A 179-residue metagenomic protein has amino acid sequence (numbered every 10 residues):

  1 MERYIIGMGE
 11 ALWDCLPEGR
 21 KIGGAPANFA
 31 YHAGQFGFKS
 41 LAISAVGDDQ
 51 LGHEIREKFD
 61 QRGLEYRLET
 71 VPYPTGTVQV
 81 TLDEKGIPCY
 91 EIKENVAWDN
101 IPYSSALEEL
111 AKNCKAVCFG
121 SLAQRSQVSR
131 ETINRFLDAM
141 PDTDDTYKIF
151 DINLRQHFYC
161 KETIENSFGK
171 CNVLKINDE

Functional and structural regions predicted by a protein language model:
E2-I6, K58-D60, Y66-L68, E84-E179: Ribokinase/PfkB-type carbohydrate-kinase core domain
I5, D14-I87, E94-I101, S105 (+1 more regions): Substrate-binding N-lobe of the ribokinase-like
G9, S44-V46, I152: Short beta-strand/turn micro-motifs composed of small residues that flank or help shape donor/cofactor-binding pockets
L12-C15, F119: A short, mixed-charge helix-start or loop-turn motif at secondary-structure junctions
